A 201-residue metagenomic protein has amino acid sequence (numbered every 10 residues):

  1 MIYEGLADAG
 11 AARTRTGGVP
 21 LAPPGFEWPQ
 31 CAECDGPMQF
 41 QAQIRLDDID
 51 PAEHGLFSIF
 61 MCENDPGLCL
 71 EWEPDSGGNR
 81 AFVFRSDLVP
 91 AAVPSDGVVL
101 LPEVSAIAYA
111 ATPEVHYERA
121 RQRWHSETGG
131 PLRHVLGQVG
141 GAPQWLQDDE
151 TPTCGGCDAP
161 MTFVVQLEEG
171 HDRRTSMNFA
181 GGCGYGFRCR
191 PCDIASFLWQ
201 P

Functional and structural regions predicted by a protein language model:
M1-P201: Preference for intrinsically disordered or flexible, low-complexity segments and adjacent hinge/connector residues
